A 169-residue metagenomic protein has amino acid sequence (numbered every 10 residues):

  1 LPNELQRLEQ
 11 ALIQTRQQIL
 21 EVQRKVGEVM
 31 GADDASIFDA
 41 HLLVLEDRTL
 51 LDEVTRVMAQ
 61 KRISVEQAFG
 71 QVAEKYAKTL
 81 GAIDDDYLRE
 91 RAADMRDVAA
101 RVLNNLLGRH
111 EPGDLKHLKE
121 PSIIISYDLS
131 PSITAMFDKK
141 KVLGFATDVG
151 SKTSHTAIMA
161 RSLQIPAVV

Functional and structural regions predicted by a protein language model:
L1-V169: Non-catalytic, soluble scaffold/interaction modules
